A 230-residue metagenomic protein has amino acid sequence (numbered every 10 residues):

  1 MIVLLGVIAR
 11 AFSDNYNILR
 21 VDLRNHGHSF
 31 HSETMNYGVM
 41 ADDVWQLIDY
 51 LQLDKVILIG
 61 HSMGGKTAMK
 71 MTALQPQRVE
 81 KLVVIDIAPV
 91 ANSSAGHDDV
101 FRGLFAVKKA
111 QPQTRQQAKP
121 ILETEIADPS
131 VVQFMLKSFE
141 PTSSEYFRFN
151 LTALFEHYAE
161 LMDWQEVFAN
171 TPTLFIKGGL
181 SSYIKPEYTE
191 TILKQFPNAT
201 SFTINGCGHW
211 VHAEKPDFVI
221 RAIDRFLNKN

Functional and structural regions predicted by a protein language model:
M1-A9: The serine-hydrolase catalytic nucleophile loop
R10-I59, M63, R221: Active-site loop/oxyanion-hole signature of alpha/beta-hydrolase fold enzymes
N17, D54-I57, R78-K81, P172 (+1 more regions): Structural signature of beta-strand start/N-cap positions in the alpha/beta core of ABC transporter nucleotide-binding
L23-G27, P89, G208-V211: Alpha/beta-hydrolase active-site loop signature
M69-L74, V79-P112: Flexible "cap/lid" loop of the alpha/beta hydrolase fold
A95, A110-Q165: Conserved alpha/beta-hydrolase catalytic His-Asp/Glu region
S143-Q195, T200-T203: Conserved serine/cysteine hydrolase catalytic core
A199-N230: Catalytic active-site module of serine/aspartate enzymes centered on a nucleophile-bearing elbow/loop
